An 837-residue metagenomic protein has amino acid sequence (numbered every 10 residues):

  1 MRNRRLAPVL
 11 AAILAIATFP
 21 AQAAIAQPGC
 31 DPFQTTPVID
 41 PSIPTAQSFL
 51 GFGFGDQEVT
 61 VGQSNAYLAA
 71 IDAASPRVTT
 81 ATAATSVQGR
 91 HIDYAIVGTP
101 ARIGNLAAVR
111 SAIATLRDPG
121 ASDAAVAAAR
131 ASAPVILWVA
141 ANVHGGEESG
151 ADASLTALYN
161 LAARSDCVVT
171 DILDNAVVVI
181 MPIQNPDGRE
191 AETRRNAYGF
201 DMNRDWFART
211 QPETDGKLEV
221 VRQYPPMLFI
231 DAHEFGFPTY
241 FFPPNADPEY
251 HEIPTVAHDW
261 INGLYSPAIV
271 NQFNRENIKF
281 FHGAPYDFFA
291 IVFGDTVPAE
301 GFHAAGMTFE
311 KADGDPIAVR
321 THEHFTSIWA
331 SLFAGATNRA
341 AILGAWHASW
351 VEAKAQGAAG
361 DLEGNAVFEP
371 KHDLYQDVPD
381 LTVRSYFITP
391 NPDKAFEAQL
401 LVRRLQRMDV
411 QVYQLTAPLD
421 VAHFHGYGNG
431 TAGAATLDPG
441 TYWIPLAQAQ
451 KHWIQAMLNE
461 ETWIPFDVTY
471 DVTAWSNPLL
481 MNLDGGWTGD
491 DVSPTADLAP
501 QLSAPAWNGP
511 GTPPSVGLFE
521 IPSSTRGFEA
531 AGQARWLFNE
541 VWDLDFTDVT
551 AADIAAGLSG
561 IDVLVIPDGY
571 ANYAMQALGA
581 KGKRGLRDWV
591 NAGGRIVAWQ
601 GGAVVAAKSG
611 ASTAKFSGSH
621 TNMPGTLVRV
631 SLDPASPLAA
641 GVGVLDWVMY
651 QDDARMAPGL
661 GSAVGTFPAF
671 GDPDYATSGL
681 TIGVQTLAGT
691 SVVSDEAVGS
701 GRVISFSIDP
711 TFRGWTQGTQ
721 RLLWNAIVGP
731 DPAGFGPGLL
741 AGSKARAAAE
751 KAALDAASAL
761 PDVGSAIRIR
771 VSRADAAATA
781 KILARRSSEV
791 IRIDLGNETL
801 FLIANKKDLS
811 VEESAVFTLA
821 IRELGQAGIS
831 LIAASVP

Functional and structural regions predicted by a protein language model:
M1-L10: Bacterial N-terminal signal peptides that target proteins for export
I16-A24: C-terminal segment of classical bacterial N-terminal signal peptides
Q27-E148, L161-D174, R204, T210 (+5 more regions): Intrinsic-disorder/low-complexity accessory segments
S132-A140, A153-Y198: Short helix-loop-beta-strand segments that form the rim/entrance of peptidase-like active sites
V139-A141, M181-I183, F229-A232, W599: Active-site neighborhood of phospho(di)ester-bond hydrolases with catalytic His/Asp-centered motifs
P182-D187, F235-G236, A552-D553: Short glycine-enriched loops at secondary-structure junctions
V221-F235: Proline-aspartate-enriched helix->loop->beta-strand connector
